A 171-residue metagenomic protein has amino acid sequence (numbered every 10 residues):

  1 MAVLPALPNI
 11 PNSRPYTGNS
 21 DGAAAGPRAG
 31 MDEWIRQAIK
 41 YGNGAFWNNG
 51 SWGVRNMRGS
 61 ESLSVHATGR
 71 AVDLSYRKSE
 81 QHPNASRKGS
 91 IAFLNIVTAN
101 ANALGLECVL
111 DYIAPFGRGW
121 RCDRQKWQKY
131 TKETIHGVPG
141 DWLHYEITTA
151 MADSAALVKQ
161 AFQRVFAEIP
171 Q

Functional and structural regions predicted by a protein language model:
A2-R124, E133, G140-I147: Secreted/periplasmic proteins that engage bacterial cell-wall peptidoglycan
V3-P8, N12-P15, T148-Q171: Low-complexity, Gly/Ser/Thr/Pro-rich intrinsically disordered linker/tail segments
Y130: Short, ordered loop/turn segments at secondary-structure junctions
E133-H136, I169-Q171: Glycine-rich loops and low-complexity Gly/Arg-rich segments that provide flexible linkers or classic glycine-based
